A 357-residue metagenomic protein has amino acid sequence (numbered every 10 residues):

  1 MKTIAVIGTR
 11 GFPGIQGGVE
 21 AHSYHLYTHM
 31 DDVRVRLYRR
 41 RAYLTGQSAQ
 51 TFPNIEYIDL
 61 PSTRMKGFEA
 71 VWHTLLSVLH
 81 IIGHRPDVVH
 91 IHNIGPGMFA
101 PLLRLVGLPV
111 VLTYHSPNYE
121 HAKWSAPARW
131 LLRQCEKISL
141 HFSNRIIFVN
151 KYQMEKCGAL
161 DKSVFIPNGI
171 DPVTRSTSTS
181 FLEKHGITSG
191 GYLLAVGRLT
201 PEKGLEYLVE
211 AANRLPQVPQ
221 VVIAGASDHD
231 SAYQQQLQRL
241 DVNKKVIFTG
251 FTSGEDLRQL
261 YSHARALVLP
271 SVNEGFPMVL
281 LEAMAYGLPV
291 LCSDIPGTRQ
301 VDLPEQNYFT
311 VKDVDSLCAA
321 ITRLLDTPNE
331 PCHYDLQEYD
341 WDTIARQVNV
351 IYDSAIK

Functional and structural regions predicted by a protein language model:
A5, G186-K203, V209-N213, V222: Conserved donor-binding/catalytic core segment of Leloir-type glycosyltransferases
R40-Y43, I170, V196, Q220-Q235 (+1 more regions): Glycosyltransferase donor-sugar binding loop
S48-A49, Q220-K245, D256: Short, structured helix-loop element that forms part of the nucleotide-activated donor/catalytic region
I91-P96: Short His-centered aromatic/hydrophobic patch
F251-T252, Q259-A264: Short alpha-helical donor nucleotide-sugar binding micro-motif in glycosyltransferases
V272: Aromatic "clamp/platform" in nucleotide-sugar-dependent glycosyltransferases that forms part of the donor/acceptor
P289-C292: Short hydrophobic beta-strand element within catalytic cores of glycosyltransferases and related nucleotide-activated
Q306-V314, T322-T327: Conserved acidic donor-binding segment of nucleotide-sugar-dependent glycosyltransferases
